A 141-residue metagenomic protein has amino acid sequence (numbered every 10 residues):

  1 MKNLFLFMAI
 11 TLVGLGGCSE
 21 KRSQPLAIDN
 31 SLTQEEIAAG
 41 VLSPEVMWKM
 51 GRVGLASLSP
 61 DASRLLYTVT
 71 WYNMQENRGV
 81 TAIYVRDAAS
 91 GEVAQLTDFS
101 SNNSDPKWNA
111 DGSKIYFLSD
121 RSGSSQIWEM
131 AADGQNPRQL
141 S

Functional and structural regions predicted by a protein language model:
G14-G17: C-terminal motif of bacterial Sec signal peptides marking the signal peptidase cleavage site
S19-K21: Bacterial signal peptide processing site
P25, V69-A82, T97-N103, L118-W128 (+1 more regions): A flexible loop/linker signature enriched in serine peptidases of the S9 family
N30-V53: A short helix->beta-strand "capping" segment at the edge of beta-propeller domains
L55, D105-K107: Conserved beta-strand position repeated once per blade in WD40 beta-propeller domains
A62-L66, L96, G112-Y116: Hydrophobic beta-strand positions that form the internal "hydrophobic ladder" of WD40/Gbeta-like beta-propeller blades
D87-G91, A131-Q135: Short loop/turn segments that connect beta-strands within beta-propeller blades
